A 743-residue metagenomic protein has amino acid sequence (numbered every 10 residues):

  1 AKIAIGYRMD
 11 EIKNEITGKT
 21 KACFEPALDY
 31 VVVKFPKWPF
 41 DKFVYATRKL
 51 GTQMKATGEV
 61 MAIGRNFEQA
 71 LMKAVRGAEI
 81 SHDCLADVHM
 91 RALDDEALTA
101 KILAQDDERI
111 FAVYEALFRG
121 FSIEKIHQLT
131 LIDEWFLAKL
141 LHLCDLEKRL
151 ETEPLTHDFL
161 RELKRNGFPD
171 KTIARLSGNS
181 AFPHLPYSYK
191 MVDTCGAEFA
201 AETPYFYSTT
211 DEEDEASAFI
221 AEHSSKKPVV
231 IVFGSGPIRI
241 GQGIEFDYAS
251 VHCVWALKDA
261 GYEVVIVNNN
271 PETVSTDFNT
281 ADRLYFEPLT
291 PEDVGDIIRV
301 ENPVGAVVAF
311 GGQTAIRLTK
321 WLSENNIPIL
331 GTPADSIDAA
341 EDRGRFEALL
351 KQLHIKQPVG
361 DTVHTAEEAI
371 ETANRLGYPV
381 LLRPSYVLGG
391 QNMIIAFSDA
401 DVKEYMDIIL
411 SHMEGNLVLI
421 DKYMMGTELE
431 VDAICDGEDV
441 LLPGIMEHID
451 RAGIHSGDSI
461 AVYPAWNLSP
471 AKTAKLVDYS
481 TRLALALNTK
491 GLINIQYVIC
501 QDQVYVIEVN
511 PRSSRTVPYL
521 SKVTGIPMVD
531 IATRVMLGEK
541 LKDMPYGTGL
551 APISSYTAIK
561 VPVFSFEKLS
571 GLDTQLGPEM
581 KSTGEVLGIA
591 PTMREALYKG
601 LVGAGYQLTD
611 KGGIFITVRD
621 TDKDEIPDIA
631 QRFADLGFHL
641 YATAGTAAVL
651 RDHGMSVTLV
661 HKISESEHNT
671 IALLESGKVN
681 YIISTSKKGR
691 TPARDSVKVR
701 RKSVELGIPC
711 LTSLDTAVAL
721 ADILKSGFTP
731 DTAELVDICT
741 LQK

Functional and structural regions predicted by a protein language model:
A1-R149, E153-F159, L163-G167, E222-P228 (+11 more regions): ATP-dependent carboxylate activation and anion-phosphoryl transfer catalytic cores that bind Mg-ATP to form
A74, M191-I355, H364-E371, I589-T740: ATP-binding N-terminal substructure of ATP-dependent carboxylate-amine bond-forming enzymes
L117-L131, R149-E198, E202, I614-D624 (+1 more regions): Cofactor-pocket helix-loop regions in the catalytic cores of large enzyme subunits
E341-G344, V387-Q391: Conserved A3 ("GATE") glycine/threonine-rich loop of ANL adenylate-forming enzymes
E371-V380: Acidic/histidine-enriched active-site and ligand-binding environments that engage anionic O-linkages
